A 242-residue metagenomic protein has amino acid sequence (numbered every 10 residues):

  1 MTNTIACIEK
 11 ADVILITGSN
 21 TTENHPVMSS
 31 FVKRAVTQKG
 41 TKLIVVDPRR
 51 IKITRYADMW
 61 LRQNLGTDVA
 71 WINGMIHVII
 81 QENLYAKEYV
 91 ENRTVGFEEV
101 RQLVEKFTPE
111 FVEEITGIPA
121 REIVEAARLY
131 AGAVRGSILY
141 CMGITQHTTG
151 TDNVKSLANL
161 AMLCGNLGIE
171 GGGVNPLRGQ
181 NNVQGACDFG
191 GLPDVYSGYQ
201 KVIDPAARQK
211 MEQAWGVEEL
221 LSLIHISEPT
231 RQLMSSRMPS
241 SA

Functional and structural regions predicted by a protein language model:
M1-N181, R208-S227, R231: Cofactor-pocket helix-loop regions in the catalytic cores of large enzyme subunits
A57, A186-F189, M238: Short aromatic-enriched loop/helix-cap "lid" or pocket-rim segments at secondary-structure transitions that line
N182, F189-I203: Surface-exposed loop and adjacent secondary-structure segments within mature catalytic domains
E228-T230, S235-A242: Positively charged, low-complexity/disordered segments
